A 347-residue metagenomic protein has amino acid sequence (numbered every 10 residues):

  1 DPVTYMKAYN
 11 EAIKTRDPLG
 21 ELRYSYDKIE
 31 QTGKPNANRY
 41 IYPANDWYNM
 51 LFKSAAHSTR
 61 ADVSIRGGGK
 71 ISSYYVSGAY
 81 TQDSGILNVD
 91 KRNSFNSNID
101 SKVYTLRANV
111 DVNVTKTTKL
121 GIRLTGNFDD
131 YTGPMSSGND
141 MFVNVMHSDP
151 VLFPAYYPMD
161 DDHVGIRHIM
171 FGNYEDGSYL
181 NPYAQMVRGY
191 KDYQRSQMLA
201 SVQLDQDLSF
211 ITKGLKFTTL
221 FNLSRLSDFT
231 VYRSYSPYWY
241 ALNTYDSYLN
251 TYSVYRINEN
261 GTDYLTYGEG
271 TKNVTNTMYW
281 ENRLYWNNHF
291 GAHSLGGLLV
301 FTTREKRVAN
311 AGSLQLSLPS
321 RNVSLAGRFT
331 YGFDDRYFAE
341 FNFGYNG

Functional and structural regions predicted by a protein language model:
D1-R195, Q203-S209: Membrane-proximal, glycine/serine-rich, low-complexity loop/turn segments characteristic of large bacterial
K28-T32, I166-S209, S227-N276: Outer-membrane beta-barrel proteins, especially TonB-dependent receptors
P43-R66, L152-I166, Y235-N346: Outer-membrane beta-barrel transmembrane domain signature of Gram-negative proteins, especially the mid-to-C-terminal
G69, Y80-S84, G126-T132, L199 (+3 more regions): Transmembrane beta-strands of outer-membrane beta-barrel pores
K70-I71, I86, T117, G133 (+4 more regions): Short loop/turn motifs that connect adjacent beta-strands in outer-membrane beta-barrel proteins
Y74-V76, L120-I122, L215-F221, L295-L299 (+1 more regions): Transmembrane beta-strands of outer-membrane beta-barrel proteins
L87-N93, P134-N139, T230-S236, V308-L316: Outer-membrane beta-barrel translocator domains and adjoining extracellular loop/strand segments of Gram-negative
T118, A200, F217-T219, W280-N282 (+1 more regions): Polar/charged side chains located within well-ordered beta-strands of beta-rich proteins
